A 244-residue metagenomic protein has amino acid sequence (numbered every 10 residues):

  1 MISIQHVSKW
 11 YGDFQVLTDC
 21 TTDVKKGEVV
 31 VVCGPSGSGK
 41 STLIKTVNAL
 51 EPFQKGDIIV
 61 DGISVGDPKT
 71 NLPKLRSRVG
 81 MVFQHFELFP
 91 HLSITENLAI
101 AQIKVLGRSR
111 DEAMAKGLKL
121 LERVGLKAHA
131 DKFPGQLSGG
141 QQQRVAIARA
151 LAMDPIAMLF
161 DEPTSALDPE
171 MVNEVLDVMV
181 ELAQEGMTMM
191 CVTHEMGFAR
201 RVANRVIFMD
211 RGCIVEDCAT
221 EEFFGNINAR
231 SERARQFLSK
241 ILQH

Functional and structural regions predicted by a protein language model:
M1-I4, S8-T220: ABC family nucleotide-binding domain
E221, G225-H244: C-terminal boundary and immediately downstream tail of ABC-type ATPase nucleotide-binding domains
